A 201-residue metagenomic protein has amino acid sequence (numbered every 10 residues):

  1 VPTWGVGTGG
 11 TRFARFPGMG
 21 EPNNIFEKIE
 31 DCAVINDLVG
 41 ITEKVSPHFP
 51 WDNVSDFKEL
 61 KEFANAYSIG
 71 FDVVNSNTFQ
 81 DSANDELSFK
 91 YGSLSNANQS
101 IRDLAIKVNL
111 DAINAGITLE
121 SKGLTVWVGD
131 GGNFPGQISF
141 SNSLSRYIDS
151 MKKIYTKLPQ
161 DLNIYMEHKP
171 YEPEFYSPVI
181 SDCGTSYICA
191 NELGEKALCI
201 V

Functional and structural regions predicted by a protein language model:
V1-T118: N-terminal pre-domain/capping segments
G70, S76, L87-L198: Active-site acidic/histidine proton-transfer and metal-coordination neighborhood in alpha/beta enzyme cores
